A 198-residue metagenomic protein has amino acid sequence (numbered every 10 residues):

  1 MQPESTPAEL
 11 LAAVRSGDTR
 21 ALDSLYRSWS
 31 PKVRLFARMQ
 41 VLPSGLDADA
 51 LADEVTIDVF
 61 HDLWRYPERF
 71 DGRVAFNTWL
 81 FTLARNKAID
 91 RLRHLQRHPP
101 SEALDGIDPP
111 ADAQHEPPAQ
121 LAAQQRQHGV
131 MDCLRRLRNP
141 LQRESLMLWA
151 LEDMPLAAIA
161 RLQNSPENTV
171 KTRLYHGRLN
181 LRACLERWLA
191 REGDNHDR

Functional and structural regions predicted by a protein language model:
R15-S16, M39-G45, I57-A75, H94-Q96: Sigma70-family region 2
S16, A113-L148, E152-L162, A183: Amphipathic alpha-helical segment used for protein-protein interaction
S16-S24, R34-D58, E167, R191: Short, charged helix-capping/linker segments at alpha-helix termini
R34-A37, R93-Q96, R138, R178-R198: Short, Lys/Arg-enriched C-terminal cap helix and immediately downstream tail that follows
A50-H61, V74-N86: Structural recognition of an alpha-helix C-terminal capping motif at a helix-to-coil junction
R65-G72, T82-E102, A123, H176: Arg/Lys-rich amphipathic alpha helix in sigma70-family domain 2
L92-A113, L121, A190-D197: Short, basic/polar amphipathic helix motif occurring as a linker/hinge flanking DNA-binding modules in transcription
L151, L156-A157, R161-A190: DNA-recognition helix of helix-turn-helix
